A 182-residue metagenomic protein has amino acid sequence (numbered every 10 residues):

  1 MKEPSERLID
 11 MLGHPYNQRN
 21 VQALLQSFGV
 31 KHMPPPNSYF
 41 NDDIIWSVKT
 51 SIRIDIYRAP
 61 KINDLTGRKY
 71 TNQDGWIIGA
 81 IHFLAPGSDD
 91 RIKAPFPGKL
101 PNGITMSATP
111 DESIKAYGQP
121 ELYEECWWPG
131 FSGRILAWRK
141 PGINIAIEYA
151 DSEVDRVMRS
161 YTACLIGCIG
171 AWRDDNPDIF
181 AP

Functional and structural regions predicted by a protein language model:
E3-P4, H14-D89, K99-P182: A cross-family detector of function-defining hotspots
P95: Active-site-proximal segments of catalytic enzyme domains that coordinate small-molecule cofactors or metal ions
